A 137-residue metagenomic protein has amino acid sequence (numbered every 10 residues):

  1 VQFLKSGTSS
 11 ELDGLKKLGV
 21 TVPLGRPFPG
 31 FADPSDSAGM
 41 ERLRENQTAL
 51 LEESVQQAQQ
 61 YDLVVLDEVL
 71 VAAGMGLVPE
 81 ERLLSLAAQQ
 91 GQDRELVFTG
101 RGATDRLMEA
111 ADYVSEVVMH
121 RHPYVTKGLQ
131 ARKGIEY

Functional and structural regions predicted by a protein language model:
V1-Q57: Conserved P-loop
L4-S6, F28-P29, L70-V71, G102-D105 (+1 more regions): Conserved nucleotide-binding/hydrolysis micro-motifs of P-loop NTPases
S10, G74, R106-L107: Phosphate- and divalent-cation-binding pockets in alpha/beta enzyme and binding domains that engage nucleotide-derived
L12-K16, V78-R82, A110-V114: Short, glycine/charged-enriched secondary-structure capping and boundary segments
P34-E95: Phosphate-binding/switch loop-helix module in NTP-utilizing enzymes
R101-Y137: Phosphate-binding/switch region of NTP-binding enzymes
